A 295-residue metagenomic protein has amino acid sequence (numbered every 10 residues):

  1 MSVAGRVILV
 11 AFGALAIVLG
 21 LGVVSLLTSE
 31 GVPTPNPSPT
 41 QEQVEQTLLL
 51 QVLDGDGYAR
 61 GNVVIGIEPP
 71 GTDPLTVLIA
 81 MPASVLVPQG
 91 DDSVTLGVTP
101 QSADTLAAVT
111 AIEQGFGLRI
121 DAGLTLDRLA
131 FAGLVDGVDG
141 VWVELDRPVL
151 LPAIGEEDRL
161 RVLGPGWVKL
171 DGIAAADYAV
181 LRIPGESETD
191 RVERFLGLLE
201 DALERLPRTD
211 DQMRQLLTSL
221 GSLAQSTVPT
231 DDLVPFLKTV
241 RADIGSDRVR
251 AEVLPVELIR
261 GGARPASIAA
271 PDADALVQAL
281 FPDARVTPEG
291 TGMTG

Functional and structural regions predicted by a protein language model:
S2-G295: Non-catalytic, solvent-exposed segments at the cell envelope interface
